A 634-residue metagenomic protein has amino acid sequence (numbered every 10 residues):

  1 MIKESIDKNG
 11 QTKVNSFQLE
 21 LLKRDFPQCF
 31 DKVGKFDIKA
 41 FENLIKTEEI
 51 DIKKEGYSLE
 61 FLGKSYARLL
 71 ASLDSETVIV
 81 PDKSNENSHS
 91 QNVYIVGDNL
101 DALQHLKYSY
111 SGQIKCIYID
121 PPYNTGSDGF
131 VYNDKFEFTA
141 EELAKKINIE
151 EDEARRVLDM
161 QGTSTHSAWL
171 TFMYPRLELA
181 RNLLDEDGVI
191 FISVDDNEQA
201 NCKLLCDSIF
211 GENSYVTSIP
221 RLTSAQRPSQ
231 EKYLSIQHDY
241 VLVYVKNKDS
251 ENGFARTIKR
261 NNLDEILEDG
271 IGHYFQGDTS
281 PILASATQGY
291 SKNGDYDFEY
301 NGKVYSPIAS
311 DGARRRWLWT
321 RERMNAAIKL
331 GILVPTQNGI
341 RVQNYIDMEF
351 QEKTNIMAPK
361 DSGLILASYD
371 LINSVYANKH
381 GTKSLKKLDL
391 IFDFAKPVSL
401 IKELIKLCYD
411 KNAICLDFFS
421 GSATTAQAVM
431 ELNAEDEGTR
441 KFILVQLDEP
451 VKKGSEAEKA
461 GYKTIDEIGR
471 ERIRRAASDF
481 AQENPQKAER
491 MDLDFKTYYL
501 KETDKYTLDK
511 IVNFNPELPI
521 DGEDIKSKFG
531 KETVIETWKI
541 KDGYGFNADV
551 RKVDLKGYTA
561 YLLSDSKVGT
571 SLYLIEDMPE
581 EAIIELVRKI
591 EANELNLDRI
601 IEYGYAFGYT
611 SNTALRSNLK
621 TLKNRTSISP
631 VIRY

Functional and structural regions predicted by a protein language model:
M1-Y118, Y123-P175, K329-I332, N338 (+3 more regions): DnaQ-like (DEDDh/DEDDy) 3′-5′ exonuclease domain used for proofreading and 3′-end trimming on nucleic acids
N99-A102, L106-S109, F172-L177, L183-L184 (+2 more regions): Phosphate/ATP-binding catalytic cores across multiple sugar-kinase/actin-like superfamilies, primarily ASKHA
G112-F130, C206, C415-V429, K539: Conserved proline-anchored active-site loop of SAM-dependent methyltransferases that bridges a beta-strand
Q113-V189, N197, H238, F254-Q288 (+3 more regions): SAM-dependent methyltransferase catalytic-core segment centered on the flexible catalytic loop and adjoining short
E153-T163, A168, S214-T217, R221 (+3 more regions): Cysteine-dependent PTP/DSP-like catalytic domain, specifically the C-terminal lobe
M173, E186-D187, D196-K259: Signature of N6-adenine DNA methyltransferases within the class I
N247-K387: Active-site-adjacent helix-turn-beta-strand microarchitecture at beta-sheet edges that either contains or buttresses
K541-A560: Conserved helicase/translocase motor-coupling segment
